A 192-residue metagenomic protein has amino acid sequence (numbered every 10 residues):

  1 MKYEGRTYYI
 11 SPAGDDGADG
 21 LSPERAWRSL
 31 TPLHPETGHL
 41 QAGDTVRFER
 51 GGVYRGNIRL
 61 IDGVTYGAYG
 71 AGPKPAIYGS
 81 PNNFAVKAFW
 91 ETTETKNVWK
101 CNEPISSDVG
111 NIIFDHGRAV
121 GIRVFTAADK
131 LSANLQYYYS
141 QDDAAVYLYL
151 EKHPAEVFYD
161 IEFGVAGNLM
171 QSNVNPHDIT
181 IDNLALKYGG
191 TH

Functional and structural regions predicted by a protein language model:
M1-H192: Extracellular polysaccharide-degrading/modifying enzymes targeting complex plant/algal/animal polysaccharides
